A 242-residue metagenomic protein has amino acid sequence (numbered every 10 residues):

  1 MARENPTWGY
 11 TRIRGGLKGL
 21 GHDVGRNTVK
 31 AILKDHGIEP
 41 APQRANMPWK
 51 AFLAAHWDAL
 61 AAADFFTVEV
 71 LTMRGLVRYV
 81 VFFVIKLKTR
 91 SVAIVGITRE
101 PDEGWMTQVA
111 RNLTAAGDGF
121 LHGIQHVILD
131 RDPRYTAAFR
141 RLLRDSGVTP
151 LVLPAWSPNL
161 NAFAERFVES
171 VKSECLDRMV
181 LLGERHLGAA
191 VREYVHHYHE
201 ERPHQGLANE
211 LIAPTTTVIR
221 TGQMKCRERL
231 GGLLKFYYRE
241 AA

Functional and structural regions predicted by a protein language model:
M1-A242: Charged DNA-binding/catalytic regions of mobile-element recombinases
